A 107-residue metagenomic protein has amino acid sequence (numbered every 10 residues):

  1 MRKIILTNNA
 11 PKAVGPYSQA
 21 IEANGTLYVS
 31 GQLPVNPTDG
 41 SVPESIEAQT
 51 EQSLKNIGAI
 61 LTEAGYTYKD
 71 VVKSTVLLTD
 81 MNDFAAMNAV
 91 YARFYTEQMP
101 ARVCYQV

Functional and structural regions predicted by a protein language model:
M1-V107: Short, polar/acidic, helix-capping and beta-turn segments at strand->helix junctions that line the mouths
